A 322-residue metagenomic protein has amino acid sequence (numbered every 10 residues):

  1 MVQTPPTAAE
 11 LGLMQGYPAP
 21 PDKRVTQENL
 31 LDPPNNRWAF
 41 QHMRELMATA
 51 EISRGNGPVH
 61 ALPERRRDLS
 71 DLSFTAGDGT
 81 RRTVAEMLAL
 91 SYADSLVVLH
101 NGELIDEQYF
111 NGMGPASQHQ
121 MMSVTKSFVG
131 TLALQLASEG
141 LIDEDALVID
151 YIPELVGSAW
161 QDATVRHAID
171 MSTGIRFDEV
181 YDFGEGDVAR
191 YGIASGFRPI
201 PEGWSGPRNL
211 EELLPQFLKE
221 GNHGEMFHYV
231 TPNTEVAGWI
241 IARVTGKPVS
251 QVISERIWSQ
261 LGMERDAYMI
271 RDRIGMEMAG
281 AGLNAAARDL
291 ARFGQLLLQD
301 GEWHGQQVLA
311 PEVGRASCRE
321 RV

Functional and structural regions predicted by a protein language model:
M1-M113, I142, D170, G174 (+1 more regions): N-terminal leader/targeting segments and the immediately adjacent pre-domain N-terminus
D78, A93, H119, S123 (+10 more regions): Soluble non-cytosolic domains of exported or imported proteins
A85-L88, L134, I149, R166-I169 (+7 more regions): Non-transmembrane alpha-helical segments in soluble domains of secreted/periplasmic/extracellular proteins
Y92, Q120, S158-L210, L214: Extended ligand-binding groove/face enriched in aromatic
G102, Q120-D145, A168, A237-I241 (+1 more regions): Active-site SXXK
E103-Q108, L147-D150, G184-H223, P248-D266: Short, charged, amphipathic alpha-helices and their helix-cap/turn boundaries
S138-V180, Q216, V244-A281, A285: Active-site helix/loop module of the DD-peptidase/beta-lactamase fold, centered on the serine-lysine SxxK catalytic
S205-R208, E212-L218, E225-F227, T245 (+2 more regions): Penicillin-binding protein/beta-lactamase superfamily catalytic region
